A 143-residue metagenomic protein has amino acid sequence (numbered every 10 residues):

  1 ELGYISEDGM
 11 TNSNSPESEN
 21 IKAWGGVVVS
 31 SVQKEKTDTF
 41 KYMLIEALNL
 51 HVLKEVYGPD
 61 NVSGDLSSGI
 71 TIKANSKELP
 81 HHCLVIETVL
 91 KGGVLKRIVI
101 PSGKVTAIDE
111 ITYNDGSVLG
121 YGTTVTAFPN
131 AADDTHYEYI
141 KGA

Functional and structural regions predicted by a protein language model:
E1-V52, S102-G120: Solvent-exposed edge beta-strands and adjacent loop segments that serve as assembly or binding interfaces
S6, L90, N130: Acidic surface patches and DE-rich sequence motifs
N12, Y42, L84-I86, I100 (+1 more regions): Generic structural hydrophobic/aromatic packing signal, biased to beta-strands
W24-V32, N61-A74, D115-T126: Short N-terminal helix-initiation segments at or just after the protein's N-terminus
D38-F40, P80-L84, K96, L119-T123: Generic beta-strand structural signal
M43-A47, V89, T126-F128: Solvent-exposed residues in well-ordered beta-strands and their adjoining turns, especially edge/terminal strands
L50-V99: Short helix-loop boundary/capping segments
V94-A143: Mixed-charge, glycine-accented linear interaction segment located at domain edges/termini
